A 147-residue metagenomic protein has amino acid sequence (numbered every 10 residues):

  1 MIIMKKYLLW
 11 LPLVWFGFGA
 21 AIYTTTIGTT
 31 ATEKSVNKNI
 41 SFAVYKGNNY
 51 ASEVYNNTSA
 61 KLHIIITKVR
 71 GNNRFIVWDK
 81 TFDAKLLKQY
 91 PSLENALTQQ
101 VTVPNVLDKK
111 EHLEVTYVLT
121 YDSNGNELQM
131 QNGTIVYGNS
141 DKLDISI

Functional and structural regions predicted by a protein language model:
I2-A43: Bacterial Sec-dependent N-terminal signal peptides
E33-S35, Y55-N57, S92-E94, V106-K110 (+1 more regions): Surface-exposed coil/turn segments at beta-strand junctions on protein surfaces, enriched
I40-Y55: Short amphipathic, basic-aromatic surface patches that mediate peripheral association with negatively charged
A51-Y55, N124-I135: Beta-sandwich strand segments
Y55-D79, Y117: Extended low-complexity, serine/threonine- and proline-enriched intrinsically disordered segments
V69-L107: Tryptophan-paired
N105-G125: A short, solvent-exposed beta-strand micro-motif common in secreted/extracellular proteins
G133-I147: Extracellular beta-sheet/turn segments enriched in Thr/Pro/Gly and aliphatic residues
